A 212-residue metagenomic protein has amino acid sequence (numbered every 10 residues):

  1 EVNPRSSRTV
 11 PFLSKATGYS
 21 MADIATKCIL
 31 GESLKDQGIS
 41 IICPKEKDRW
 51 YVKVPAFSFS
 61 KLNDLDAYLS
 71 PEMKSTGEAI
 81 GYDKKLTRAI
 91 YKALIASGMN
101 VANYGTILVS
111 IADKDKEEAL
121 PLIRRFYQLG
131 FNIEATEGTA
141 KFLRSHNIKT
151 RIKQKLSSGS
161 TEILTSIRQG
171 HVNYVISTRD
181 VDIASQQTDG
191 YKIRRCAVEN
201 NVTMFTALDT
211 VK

Functional and structural regions predicted by a protein language model:
E1-N103: ATP-dependent carboxylate activation and anion-phosphoryl transfer catalytic cores that bind Mg-ATP to form
R5, A112-K114, R179-I183: Short glycine-rich anion-binding loops that position phosphate/pyrophosphate groups of nucleotides and phosphorylated
L86-K92, I111-D115, N132-A135, Q154-L164: A general structural motif
I95-I107, F126-Y127, S166-V172: Glycine-rich phosphate/diphosphate-binding loops that line cofactor/substrate pockets in enzymes
E118, R124-R125, G138-K141: Phosphate-binding active sites in nucleotide-utilizing proteins
G130-F142: Short internal beta-strands
Q154-K155, S160-K212: Peripheral docking tails and interdomain loops at the edges of cofactor- or intermediate-handling domains
